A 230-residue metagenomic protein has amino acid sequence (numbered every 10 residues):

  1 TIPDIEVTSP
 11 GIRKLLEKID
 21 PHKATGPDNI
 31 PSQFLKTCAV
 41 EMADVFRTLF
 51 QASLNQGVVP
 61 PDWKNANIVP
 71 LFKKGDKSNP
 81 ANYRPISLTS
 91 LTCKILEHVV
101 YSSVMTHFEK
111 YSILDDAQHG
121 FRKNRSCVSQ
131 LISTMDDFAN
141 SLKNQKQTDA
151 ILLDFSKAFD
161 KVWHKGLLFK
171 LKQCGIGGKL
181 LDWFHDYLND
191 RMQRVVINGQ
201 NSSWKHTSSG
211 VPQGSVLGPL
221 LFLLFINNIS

Functional and structural regions predicted by a protein language model:
T1-N82, S87, L91, I95 (+2 more regions): Surface-exposed loop/turn segments and immediately adjacent short secondary-structure elements within folded domains
T1-P3, V7, G11-E17, Q51 (+11 more regions): Structured, non-transmembrane catalytic/binding cores
P21, K77, T106, D137-N140 (+2 more regions): Conserved helix-loop functional segments at active or binding sites
H22-I30, N79-Y83, S87-L88, S129-K172: Conserved catalytic palm subdomain of right-hand nucleotidyl-transferase polymerases, strongest for RNA-directed enzymes
T37-V40, D44, T48, A52 (+7 more regions): Short, residue-level hotspots on alpha-helical faces of the histone-fold and other alpha-helical interaction modules
V100-Q118, K143, T148, P219-S230: Active-site palm subdomain of RNA-directed nucleic acid polymerases
F155-S230: Conserved polymerase palm-domain catalytic core
